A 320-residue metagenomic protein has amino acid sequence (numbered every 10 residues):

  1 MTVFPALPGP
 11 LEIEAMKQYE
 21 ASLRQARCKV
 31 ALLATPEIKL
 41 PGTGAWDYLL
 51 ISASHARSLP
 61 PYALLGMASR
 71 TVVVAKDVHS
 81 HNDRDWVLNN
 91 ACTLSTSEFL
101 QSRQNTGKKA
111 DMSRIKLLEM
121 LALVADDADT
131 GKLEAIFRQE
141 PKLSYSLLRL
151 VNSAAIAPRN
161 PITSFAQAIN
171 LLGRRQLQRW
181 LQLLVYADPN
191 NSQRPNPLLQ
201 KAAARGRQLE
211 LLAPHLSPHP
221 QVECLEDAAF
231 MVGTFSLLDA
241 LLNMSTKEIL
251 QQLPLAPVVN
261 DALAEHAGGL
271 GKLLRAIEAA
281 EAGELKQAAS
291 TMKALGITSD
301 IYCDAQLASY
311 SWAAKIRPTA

Functional and structural regions predicted by a protein language model:
M1-I38, K201: Bacterial c-di-GMP phosphodiesterase EAL domain
M1-P5, C28-L33, D47-I51, T71-K76 (+1 more regions): Hydrophobic faces of well-ordered beta-strands that scaffold small-molecule active sites in alpha/beta enzyme cores
P5-P10, P36, P41, P60-P61 (+2 more regions): Proline-rich intrinsically disordered, low-complexity coils
P8-L11, A56, H79: Glycine-/small-residue-rich active-site loops that bind phosphorylated ligands and cofactors
K17, E37-P61, S69, Q104-G107: Bacterial c-di-GMP phosphodiesterase catalytic domain signature
S22-L23, P41-T43, V87: Generic structural signal for hydrophobic
T35-P41, H79-R84: Short, acidic/polar
S58-A320: Conserved alpha-helical "signature site" that marks functionally important helical segments or helix/loop junctions
